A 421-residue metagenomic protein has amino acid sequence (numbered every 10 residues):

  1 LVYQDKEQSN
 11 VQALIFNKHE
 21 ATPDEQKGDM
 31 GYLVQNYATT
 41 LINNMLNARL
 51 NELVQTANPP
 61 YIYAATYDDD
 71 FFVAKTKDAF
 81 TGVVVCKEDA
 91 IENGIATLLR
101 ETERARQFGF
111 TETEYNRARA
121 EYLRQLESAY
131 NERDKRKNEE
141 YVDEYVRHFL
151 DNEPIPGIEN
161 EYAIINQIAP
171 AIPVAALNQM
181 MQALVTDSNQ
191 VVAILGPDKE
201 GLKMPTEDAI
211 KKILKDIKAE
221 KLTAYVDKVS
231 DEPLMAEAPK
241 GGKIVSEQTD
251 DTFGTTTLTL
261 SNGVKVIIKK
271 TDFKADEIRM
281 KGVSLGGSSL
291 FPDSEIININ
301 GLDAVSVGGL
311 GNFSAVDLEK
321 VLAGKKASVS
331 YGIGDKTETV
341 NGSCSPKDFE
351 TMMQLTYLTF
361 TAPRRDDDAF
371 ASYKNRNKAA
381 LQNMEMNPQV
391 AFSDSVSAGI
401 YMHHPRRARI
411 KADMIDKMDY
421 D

Functional and structural regions predicted by a protein language model:
V2-Y3: RNA/tRNA-interacting regions in translation and RNA-turnover enzymes
S9-M30, L50-A171, Q190-P197, I267 (+3 more regions): M16 family metallopeptidases and their MPP-like homologs
L33-Q35, T39-N43, A236, D250-D251: Long, His/Glu/Asp-enriched segments that create or flank divalent metal/ion-associated functional microenvironments
N36-T40, N44, A48, A96 (+4 more regions): Feature representing long, continuous alpha-helical segments
N116-T249, T255-T259: C-terminal regions of mature proteins
E247-A275: N- or domain-start disorder-to-order transition segments that initiate the globular core
